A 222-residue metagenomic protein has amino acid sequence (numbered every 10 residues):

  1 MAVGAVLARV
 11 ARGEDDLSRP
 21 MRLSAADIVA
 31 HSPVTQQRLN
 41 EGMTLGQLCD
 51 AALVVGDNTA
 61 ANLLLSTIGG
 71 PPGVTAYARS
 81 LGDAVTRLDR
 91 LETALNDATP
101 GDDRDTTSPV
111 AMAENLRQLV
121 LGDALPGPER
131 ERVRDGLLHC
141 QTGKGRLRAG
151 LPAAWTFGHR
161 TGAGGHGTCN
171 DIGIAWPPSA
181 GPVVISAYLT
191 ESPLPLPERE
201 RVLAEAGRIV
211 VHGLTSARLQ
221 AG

Functional and structural regions predicted by a protein language model:
M1, A5, T44-A51, T59 (+8 more regions): Extracytoplasmic/secreted proteins, especially bacterial periplasmic and envelope-associated proteins
M1-M21, A52, I185: Active-site SXXK
V6-R12, L53-N58, L65-G73, R79-D83 (+4 more regions): Sec-exported extracytoplasmic/periplasmic mature domains
E14-M43, G73-T93: Active-site helix/loop module of the DD-peptidase/beta-lactamase fold, centered on the serine-lysine SxxK catalytic
A26, L53-G56, T67-I68, R90-L91 (+2 more regions): Active-site-proximal beta-strand/loop segments in catalytic clefts of secreted hydrolases
D27-L63, P71, D102-D105: Conserved catalytic neighborhood of penicillin-recognizing serine enzymes
T44, N62-A124: Mid-domain, small-residue-enriched loop/turn segments at the edges of structured enzyme/sensor domains
T67, E114-G145, R160, G164-G222: Structured C-terminal helix/loop/strand segments within mature extracytoplasmic catalytic/sensor domains
